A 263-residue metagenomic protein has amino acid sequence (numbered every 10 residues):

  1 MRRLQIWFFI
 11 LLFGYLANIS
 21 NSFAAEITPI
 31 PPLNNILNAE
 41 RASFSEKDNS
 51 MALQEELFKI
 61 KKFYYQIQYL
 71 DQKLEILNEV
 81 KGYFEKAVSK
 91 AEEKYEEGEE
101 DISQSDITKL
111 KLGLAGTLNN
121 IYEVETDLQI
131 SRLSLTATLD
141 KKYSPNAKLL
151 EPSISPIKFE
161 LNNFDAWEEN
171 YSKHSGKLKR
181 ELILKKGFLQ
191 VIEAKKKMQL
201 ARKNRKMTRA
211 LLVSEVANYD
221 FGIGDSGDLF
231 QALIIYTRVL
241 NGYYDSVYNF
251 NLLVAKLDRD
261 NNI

Functional and structural regions predicted by a protein language model:
M1-A25: Classical Sec-dependent N-terminal signal peptides that target proteins to the secretory pathway
R3, N21-R41, D48, L133-E151 (+3 more regions): Acidic, low-complexity, intrinsically disordered peripheral segments
Q5, A24, K59-K61, G116 (+1 more regions): N-terminal secretory signal sequences
Y15, E99, I223: Gly/Ser/Thr-rich helix-start
A42-E55, N78, I102-S105, K109 (+5 more regions): Sec/SRP-type N-terminal targeting helices
E55-N170, Q190-E193, K197, N204 (+1 more regions): Periplasmic alpha-helical coiled-coil/stalk elements that build and connect Gram-negative outer-membrane
K61, T108, K185, G227-F230: Alpha-helical membrane and juxtamembrane elements of multi-pass inner-membrane transport and channel proteins
Y69, G116-K141, R205-N262: Short segments within alpha-helical structural elements
